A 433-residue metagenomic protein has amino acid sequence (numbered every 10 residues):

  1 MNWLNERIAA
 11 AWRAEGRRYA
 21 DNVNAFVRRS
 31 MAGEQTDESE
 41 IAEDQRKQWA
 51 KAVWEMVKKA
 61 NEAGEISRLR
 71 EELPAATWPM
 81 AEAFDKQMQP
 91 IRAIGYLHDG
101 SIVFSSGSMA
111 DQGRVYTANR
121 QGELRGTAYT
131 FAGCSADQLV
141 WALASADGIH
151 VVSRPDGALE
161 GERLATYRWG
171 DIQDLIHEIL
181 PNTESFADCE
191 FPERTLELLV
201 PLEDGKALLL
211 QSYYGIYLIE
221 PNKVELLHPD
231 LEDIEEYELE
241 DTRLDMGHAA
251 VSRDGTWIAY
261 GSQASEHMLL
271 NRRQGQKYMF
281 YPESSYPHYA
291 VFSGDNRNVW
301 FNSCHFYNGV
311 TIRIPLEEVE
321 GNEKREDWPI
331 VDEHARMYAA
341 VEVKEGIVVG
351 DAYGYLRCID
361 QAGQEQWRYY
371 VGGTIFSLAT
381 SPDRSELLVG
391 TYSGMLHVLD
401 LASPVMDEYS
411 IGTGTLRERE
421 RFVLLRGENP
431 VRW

Functional and structural regions predicted by a protein language model:
M1-Y116, D171-D188, E418-W433: Intrinsically disordered, low-complexity acidic/Ser/Thr/Pro-rich linker and tail segments in large eukaryotic scaffolds
W78-D85, N119-T127, G161-A165, N182-E190 (+4 more regions): A short beta-strand motif characteristic of beta-propeller blades
Q87-G95, G126-L139, Q173-I179, E184-F186 (+6 more regions): Repeated scaffold domains used in trafficking and secretory/extracellular systems, primarily beta-propellers
D99-G100, D137-Q138, D204-G205, D254-G255 (+3 more regions): Conserved loop/turn motif of beta-propeller repeat scaffolds
I102, W141, A207-L208, I258 (+3 more regions): Hydrophobic beta-strand positions that form the internal "hydrophobic ladder" of WD40/Gbeta-like beta-propeller blades
A110-Y116, D147-S153, Y214-E220, A264-L269 (+3 more regions): Structural motif
A118-Q121, R154-G157, P221-K223, N271-G275 (+3 more regions): Short loop/turn segments that connect beta-strands within beta-propeller blades
F376-W433: Blade-level signature of beta-propeller repeat domains, shared across WD40, Kelch, NHL, RCC1 and BNR/Asp-box propellers
